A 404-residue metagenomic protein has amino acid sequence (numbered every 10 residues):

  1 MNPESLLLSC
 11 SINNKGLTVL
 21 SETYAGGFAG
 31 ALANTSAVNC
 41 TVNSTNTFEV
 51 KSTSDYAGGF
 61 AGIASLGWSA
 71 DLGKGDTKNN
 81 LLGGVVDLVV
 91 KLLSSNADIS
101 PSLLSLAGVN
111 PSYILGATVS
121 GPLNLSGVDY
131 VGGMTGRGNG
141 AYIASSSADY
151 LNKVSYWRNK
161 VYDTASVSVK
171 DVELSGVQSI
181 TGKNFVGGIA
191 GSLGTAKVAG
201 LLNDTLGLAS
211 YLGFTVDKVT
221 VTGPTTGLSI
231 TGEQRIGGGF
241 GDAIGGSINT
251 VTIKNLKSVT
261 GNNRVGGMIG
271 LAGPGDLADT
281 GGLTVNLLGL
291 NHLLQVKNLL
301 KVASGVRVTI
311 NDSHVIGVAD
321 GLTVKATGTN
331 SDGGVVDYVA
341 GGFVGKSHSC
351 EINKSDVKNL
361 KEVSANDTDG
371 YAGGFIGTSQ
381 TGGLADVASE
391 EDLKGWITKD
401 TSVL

Functional and structural regions predicted by a protein language model:
M1-L404: Surface-exposed loop/turn motifs in large extracellular/passenger domains
